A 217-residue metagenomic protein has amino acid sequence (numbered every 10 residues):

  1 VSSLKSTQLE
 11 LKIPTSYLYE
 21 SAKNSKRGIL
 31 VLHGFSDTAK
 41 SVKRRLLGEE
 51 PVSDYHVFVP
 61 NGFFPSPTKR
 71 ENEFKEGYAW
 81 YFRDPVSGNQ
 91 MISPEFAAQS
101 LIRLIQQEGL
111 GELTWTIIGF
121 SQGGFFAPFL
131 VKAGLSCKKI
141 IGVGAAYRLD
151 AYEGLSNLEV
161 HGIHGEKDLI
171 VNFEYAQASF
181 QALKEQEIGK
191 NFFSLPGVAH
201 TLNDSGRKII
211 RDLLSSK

Functional and structural regions predicted by a protein language model:
L9-L110: Serine-hydrolase catalytic machinery in alpha/beta-hydrolase-like enzymes
N61-P65, A146, V198: Short beta-to-alpha linker loops that shape the active-site pocket of alpha/beta-hydrolase fold enzymes
I117-G119, V143, I163: Short beta-strand immediately N-terminal to the catalytic nucleophile in serine-hydrolase-like folds
I118-G123, A127: Gly/Ala-rich beta-loop-alpha elbow adjacent to hydrolase catalytic centers
F129-A133: Active-site signature of alpha/beta-hydrolase-fold catalytic machinery across serine- and Asp/Cys-nucleophile hydrolases
S136-Y147: A conserved short beta-strand
H161-H164, D168: Short beta-strand/loop motif that positions the catalytic acidic residue of the alpha/beta-hydrolase fold
E174-K217: C-terminal catalytic histidine-bearing segment of alpha/beta-hydrolase fold enzymes
